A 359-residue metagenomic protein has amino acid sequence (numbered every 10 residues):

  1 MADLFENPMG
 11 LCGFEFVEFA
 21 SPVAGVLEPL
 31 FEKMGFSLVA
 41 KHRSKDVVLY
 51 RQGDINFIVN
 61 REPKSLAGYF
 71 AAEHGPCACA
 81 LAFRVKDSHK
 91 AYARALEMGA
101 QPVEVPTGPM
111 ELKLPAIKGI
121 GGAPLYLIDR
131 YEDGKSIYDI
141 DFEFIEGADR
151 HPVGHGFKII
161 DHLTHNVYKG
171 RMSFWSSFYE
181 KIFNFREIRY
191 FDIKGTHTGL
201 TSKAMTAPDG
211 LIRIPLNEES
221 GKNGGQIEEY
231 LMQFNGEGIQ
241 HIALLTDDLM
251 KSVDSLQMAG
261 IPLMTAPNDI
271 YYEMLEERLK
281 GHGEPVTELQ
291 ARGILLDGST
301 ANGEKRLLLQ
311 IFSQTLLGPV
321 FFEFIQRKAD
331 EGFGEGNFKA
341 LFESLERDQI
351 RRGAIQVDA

Functional and structural regions predicted by a protein language model:
M1-A24, A78-L81, I137-S176, N235-L244 (+2 more regions): N-terminal beta-strand motif that seeds the catalytic metal site of vicinal oxygen chelate
M1-I145, H162, K169, Q310: An N-terminus-focused feature that recognizes amino-terminal "leader" regions
M9-N56, E97, V105-G108, K113-G119 (+5 more regions): Core segments of cupin and vicinal oxygen chelate
G13-V17, F31, F36, Y50 (+12 more regions): Short, structured motif recognition centered on aromatic/hydrophobic residues
L125-N166, K181, R186, L211-P215 (+1 more regions): Acyltransferase donor/substrate-recognition loop-hinge adjacent to the catalytic core
T206, I212-Q233, G238: Extended hydrophobic/aromatic segments used for targeting, binding, or gating
I212-I214, N235-Q314, V320-R327: Long compositionally biased, domain-poor regions of proteins
L317, I325-D348: Low-complexity, glycine/alanine/valine/leucine- and proline-rich hydrophobic stretches
